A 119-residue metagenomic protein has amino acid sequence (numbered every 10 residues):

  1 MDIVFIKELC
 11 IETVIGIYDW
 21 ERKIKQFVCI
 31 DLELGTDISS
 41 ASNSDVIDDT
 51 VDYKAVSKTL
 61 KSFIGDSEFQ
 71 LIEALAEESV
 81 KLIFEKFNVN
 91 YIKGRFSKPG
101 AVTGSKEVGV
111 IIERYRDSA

Functional and structural regions predicted by a protein language model:
M1-A119: N-terminal, polar/charged subdomain of small-to-medium soluble alpha/beta proteins
